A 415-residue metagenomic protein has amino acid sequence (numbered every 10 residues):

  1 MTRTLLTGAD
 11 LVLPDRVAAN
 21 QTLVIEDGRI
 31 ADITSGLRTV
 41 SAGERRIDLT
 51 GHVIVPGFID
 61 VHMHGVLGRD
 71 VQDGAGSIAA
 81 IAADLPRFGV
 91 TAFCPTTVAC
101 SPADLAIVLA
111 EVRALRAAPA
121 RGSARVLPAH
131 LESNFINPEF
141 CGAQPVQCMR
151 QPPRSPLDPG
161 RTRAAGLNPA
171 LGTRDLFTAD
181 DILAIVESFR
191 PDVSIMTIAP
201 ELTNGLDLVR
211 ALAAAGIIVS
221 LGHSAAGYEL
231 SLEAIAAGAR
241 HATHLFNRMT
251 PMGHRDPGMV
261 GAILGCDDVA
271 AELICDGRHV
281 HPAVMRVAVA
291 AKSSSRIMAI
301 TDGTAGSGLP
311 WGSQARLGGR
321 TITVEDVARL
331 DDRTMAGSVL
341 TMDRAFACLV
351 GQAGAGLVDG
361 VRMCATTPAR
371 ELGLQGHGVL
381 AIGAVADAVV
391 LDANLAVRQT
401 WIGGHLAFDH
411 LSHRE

Functional and structural regions predicted by a protein language model:
M1-L5, D10-V55: Histidine-rich, glycine-flanked metal-binding segment
T4-L6, V40-A79, A83, R87: Replace "His-x-His-based motif
A9, L23, G28, G51 (+10 more regions): Divalent metal-coordination and catalytic microenvironments
A9, R370, V379-E415: C-terminal cap of metal-dependent C-N hydrolases
F58, G65-D70, C94-D104, R248-G265: Active-site loop-to-helix "anion-binding N-cap" substructures in soluble metabolic enzymes
H64, A79-E111, S123-N137, R190-E201 (+4 more regions): Divalent metal-dependent hydrolysis catalytic cores, especially in the metallo-beta-lactamase
L157-L176, L183-W311: Active-site core of metal-dependent hydrolases
G258-A271, V289-A384, A388-L391: His/Asp/Glu-enriched, well-ordered alpha-helical/loop segment that forms or immediately abuts the divalent-metal
